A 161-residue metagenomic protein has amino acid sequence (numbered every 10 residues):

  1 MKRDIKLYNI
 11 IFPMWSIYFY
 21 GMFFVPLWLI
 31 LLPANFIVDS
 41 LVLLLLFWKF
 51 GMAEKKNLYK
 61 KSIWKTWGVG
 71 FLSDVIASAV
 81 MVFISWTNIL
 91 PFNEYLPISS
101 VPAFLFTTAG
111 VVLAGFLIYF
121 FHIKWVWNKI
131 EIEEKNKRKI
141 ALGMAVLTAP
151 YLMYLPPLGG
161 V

Functional and structural regions predicted by a protein language model:
M1-V161: Juxtamembrane/disordered regions of integral membrane proteins
